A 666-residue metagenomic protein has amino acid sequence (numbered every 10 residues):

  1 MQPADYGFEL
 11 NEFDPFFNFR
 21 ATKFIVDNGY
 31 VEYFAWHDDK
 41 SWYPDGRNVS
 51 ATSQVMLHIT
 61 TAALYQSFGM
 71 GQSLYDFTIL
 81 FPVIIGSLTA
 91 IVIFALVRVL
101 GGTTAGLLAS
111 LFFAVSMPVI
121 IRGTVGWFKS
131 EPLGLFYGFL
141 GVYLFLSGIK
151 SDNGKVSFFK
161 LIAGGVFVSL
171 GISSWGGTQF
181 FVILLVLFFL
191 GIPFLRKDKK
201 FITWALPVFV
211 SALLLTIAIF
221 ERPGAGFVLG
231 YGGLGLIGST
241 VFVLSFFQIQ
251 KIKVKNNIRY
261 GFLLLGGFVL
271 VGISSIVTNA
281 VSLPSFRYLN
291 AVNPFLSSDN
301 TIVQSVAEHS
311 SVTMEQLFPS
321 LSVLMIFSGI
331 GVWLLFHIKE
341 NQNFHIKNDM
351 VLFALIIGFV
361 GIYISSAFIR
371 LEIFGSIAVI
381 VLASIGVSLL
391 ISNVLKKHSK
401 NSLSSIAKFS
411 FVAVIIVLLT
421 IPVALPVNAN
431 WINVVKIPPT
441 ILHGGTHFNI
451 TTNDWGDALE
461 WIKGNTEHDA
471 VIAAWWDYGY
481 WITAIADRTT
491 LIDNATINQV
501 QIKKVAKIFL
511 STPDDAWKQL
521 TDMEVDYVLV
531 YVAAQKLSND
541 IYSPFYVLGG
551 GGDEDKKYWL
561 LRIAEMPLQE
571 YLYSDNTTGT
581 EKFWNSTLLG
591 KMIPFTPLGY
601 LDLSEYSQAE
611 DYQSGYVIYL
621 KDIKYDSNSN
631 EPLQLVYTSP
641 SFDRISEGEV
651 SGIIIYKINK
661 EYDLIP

Functional and structural regions predicted by a protein language model:
M1-P15, R20, D27-Y33, H37 (+4 more regions): Transmembrane signal-anchor helices characteristic of membrane glycosylation enzymes that use polyprenol
M1-T89, S116, K129-S130: Membrane-interface coil-to-helix junctions
F8-L10, P15, T60, L88-I91 (+1 more regions): Extracytoplasmic
Y33-K40, L80-V99, T104-D152, V156-F194 (+2 more regions): Membrane-embedded helix bundles of polyisoprenyl
K150-N153, F181-Y260, L389-K396: Perimembrane helix-loop-helix junctions
K155, D198-W204, V254-F262, I326-I356: Membrane-interface helix-loop-helix junctions at transmembrane boundaries of multi-pass membrane enzymes, predominantly
Y231-F247, G261-E340, M350-V351: Alpha-helical transmembrane segments at the extracellular/periplasmic loop-to-helix junctions of multi-pass membrane
S322, L355, V360, S365-S402 (+1 more regions): Hydrophobic/aromatic-rich transmembrane helices and adjacent perimembrane loops
